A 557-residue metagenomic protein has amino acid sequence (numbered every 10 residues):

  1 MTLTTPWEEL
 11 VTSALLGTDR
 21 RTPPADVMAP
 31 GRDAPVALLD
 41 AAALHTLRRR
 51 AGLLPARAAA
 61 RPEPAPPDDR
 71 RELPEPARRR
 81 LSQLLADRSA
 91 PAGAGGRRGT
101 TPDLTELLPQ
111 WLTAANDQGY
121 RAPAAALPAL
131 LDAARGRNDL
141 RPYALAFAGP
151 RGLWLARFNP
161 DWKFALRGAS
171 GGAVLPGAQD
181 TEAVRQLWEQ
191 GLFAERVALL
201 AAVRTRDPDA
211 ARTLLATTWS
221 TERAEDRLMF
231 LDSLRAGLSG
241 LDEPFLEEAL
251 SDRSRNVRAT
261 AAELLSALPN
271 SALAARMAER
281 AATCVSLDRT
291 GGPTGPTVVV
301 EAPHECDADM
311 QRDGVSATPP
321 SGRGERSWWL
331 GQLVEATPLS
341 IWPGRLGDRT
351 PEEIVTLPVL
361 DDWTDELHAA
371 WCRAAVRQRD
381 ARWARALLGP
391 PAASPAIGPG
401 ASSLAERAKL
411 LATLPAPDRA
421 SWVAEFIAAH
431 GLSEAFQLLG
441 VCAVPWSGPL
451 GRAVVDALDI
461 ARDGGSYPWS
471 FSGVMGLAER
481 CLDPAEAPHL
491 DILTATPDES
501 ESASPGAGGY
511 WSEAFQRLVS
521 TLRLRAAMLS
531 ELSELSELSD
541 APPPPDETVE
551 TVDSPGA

Functional and structural regions predicted by a protein language model:
T2-W188, G314-A557: Long, acidic/serine-threonine-rich intrinsically disordered regions with weak helical/coil propensity that act as
A183-Q190, A202, L214-E222, S233 (+5 more regions): Alpha-solenoid HEAT/Armadillo-like helical repeat scaffolds in large eukaryotic proteins
G191-L192, D207, E222-D226, L238-S239 (+1 more regions): Short inter-helical turns and helix N-cap capping residues of alpha-solenoid HEAT/ARM repeat scaffolds
A198-R206: Glycine-rich phosphate-binding "P-loop"
L199, F230-L231, A261-L265: Conserved hydrophobic register position within alpha-solenoid helical repeats
S239-Q378: Long, internal scaffold/assembly segments composed of regular secondary structure
